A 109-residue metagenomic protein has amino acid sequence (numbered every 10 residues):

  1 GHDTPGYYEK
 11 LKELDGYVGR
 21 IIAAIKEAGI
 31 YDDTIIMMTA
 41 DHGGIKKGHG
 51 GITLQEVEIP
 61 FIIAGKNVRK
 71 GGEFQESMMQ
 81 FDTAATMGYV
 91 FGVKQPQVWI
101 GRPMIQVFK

Functional and structural regions predicted by a protein language model:
G1-H2: A short small-residue
P5, D41, K66-V68: General secondary-structure edge motif
P5-G16, F74-F81, V98: Soluble non-cytosolic domains of exported or imported proteins
K10-L54, F61, M87: Metal-dependent active-site segment of extracytoplasmic phospho-/sulfohydrolases and closely related
G19, G43-G44, G65, G92 (+1 more regions): Glycine-centered flexibility sites
E27, D33, M78, A84-T86 (+1 more regions): Secreted, luminal/periplasmic, and some membrane-associated catalytic domains that remodel anionic oxygen-ester
I52-K94, I105: Substrate-binding rim/cap in mid-to-C-terminal beta-strand-loop elements of soluble/periplasmic
